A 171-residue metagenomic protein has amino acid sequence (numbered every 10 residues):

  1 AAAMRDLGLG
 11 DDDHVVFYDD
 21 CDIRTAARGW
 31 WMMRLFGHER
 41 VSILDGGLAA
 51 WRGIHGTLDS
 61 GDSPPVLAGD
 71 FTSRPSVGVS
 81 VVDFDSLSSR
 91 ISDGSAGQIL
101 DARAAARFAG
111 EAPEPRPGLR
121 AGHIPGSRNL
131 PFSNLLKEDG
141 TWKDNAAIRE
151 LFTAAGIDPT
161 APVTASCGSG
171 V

Functional and structural regions predicted by a protein language model:
A1-G10, S86-A155, P159-T160: Positively charged, proline/Ser/Thr-rich regional signature most characteristic of the Rhodanese/CDC25-like
A1-G94, E111-A112, G168-S169: Thiolate-centered catalytic microenvironments shared by cysteine-dependent enzyme domains
D13-H14, A161-V163: Residue-level recognition of the N-termini of beta-strands and the immediately preceding loop/turn
Y18, L100-A102, S166: Short hydrophobic segments within beta-strands
V163-V171: A phosphate-binding catalytic loop at a beta-strand-loop-alpha-helix junction that coordinates phosphoryl groups
